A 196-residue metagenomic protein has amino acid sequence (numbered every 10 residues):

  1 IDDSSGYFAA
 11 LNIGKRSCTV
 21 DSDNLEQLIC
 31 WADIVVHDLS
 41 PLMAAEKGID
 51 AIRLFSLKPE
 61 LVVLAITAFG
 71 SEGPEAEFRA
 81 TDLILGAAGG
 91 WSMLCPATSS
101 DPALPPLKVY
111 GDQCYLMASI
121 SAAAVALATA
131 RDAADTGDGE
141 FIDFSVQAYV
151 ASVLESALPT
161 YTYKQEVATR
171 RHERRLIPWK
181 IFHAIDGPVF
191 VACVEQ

Functional and structural regions predicted by a protein language model:
I1-D135, T162-E166: N-terminal helix-loop segment corresponding to the beta1-alpha1 unit of nucleotide/adenylate-binding folds
Y7-F8, G139-F141, P178-I181: Short, acidic/polar N-cap/turn motifs at the starts of alpha helices
R16, D138, G187-V189: Short acidic/polar mixed-charge low-complexity motifs
D21, P96, D143-S145, A192-C193: Short linear motifs in exposed loops
A68-G70, V146-S152, D186, V194-Q196: Glycine-rich beta-alpha junction loops
T129-T169: Substrate-binding/catalytic subdomain of NAD(P)-dependent oxidoreductase enzymes
Y161-Q196: Alpha-helical interface/anchor segments and their boundary "cap" residues
